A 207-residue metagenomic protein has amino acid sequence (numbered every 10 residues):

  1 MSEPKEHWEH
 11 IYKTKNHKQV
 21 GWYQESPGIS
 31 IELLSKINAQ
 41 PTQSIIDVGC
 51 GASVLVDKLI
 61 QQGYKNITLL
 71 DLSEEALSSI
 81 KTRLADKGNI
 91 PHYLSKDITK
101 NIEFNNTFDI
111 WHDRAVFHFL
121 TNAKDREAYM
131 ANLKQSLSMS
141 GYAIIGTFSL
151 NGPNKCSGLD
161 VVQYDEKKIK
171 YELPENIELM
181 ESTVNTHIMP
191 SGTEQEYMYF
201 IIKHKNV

Functional and structural regions predicted by a protein language model:
M1-N106, L120-V207: Class I (Rossmann-like) S-adenosyl-L-methionine-dependent methyltransferase catalytic domain, capturing the SAM-binding
D109: Conserved acidic residues
H112: A conserved beta-strand element that flanks and buttresses the S-adenosyl-L-methionine
A115-F119: Short catalytic micro-motifs in class I SAM-dependent methyltransferases
